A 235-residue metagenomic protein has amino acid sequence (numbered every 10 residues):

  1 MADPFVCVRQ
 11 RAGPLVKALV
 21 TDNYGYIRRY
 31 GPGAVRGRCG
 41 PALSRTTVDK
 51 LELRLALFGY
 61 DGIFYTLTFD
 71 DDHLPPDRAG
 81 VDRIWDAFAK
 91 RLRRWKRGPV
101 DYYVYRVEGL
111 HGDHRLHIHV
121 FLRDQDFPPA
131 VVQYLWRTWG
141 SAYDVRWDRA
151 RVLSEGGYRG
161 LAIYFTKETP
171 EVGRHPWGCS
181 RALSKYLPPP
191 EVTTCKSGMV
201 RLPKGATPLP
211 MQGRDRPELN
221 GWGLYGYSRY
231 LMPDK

Functional and structural regions predicted by a protein language model:
M1-H114, D124-K235: Right-hand nucleic-acid polymerase module
I118-L122: Cys/His-coordinated zinc-finger cores
